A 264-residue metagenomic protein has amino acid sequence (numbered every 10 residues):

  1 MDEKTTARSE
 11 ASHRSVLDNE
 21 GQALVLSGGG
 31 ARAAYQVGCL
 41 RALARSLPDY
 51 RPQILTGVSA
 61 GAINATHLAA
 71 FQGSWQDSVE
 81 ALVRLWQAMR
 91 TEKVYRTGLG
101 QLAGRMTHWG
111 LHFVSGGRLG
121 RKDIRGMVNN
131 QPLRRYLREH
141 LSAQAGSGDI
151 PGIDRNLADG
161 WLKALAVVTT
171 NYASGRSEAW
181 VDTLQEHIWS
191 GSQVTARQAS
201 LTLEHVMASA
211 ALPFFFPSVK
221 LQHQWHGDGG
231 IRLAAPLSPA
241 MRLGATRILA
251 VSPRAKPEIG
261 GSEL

Functional and structural regions predicted by a protein language model:
M1-V25, T169-I188: Small-residue-rich anion-binding loops in enzyme active sites
L17-V25, G30-Q131, L137, T183-G191 (+3 more regions): Patatin-like phospholipase
A103-E258: Active-site-adjacent alpha/beta core region of enzyme catalytic domains
S262-L264: Acidic, Ser/Thr-rich peripheral helices and adjacent loops at domain boundaries
